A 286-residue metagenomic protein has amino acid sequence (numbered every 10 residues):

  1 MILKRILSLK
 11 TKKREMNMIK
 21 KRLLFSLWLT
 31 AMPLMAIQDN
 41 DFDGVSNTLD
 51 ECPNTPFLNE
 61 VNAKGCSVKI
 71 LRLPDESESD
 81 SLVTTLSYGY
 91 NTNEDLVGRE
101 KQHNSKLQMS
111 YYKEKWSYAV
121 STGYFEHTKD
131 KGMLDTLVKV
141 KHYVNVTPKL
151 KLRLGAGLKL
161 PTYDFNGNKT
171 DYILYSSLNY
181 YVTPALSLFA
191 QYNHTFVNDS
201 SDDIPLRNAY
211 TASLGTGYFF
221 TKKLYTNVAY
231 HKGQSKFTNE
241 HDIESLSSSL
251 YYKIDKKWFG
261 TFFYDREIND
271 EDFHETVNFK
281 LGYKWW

Functional and structural regions predicted by a protein language model:
A36-S79: Extracellular calcium-associated, cysteine-rich motifs in secreted modular proteins
V61-K115: Outer-membrane beta-barrel initiation region
D80-L82, R99-S105, G132-T136, N168-L174 (+3 more regions): Residues that define the transmembrane beta-barrel architecture of outer-membrane proteins
L82-T84, E114-V120, N145-L154, P184-A190 (+3 more regions): Repeated loop/turn-to-beta-strand initiation elements of outer-membrane beta-barrel proteins
L86-E94, K101-H103, K113-K115, T122-T128 (+7 more regions): Transmembrane beta-strands of outer-membrane beta-barrel pores
Q108-S110, K139-K141, Y175-N179, S213-G217 (+2 more regions): Outer-membrane beta-barrel architecture
K149, K169-S235: Detector for outer-membrane/organellar transmembrane beta-barrel domains, recognizing the amphipathic beta-strand
L250-K253, F273-W286: Outer-membrane beta-barrel "beta-signal"
